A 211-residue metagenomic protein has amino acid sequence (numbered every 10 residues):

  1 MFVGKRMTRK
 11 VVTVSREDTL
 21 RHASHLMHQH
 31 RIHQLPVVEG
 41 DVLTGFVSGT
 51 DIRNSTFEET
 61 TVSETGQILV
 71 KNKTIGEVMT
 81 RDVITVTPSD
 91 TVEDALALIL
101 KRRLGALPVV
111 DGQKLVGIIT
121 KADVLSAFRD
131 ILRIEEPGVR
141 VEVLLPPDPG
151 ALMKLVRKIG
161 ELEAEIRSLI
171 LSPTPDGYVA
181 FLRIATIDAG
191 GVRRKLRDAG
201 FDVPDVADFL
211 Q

Functional and structural regions predicted by a protein language model:
M1-K10, G49-I84, T91, L96-L100 (+4 more regions): Tandem CBS (Bateman) regulatory domains
F2-P36, T44-T50, T56-E58: Basic, Lys/Arg-rich alpha-helical nucleic-acid-recognition elements, primarily the DNA-binding modules of transcription
M27, L35-T50, I99, L107-A122: A glycine-centered beta-loop-beta connector
H33, G105, E165: Short acidic/polar active-site loop segments enriched in Thr and Asp
P175-V179: Nucleotide-binding motor/catalytic cores of P-loop/tubulin-like NTPases across gene-expression machines
L182-I184: Conserved PLP-binding active-site segment of the aspartate aminotransferase-like
A207-Q211: Short linear loop/turn motifs
